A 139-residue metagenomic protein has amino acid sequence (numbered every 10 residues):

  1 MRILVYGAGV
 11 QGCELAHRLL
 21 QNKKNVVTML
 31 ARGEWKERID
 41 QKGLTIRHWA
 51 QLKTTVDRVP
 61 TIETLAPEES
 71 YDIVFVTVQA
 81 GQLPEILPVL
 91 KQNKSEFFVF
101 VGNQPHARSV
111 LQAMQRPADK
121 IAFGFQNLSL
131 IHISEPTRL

Functional and structural regions predicted by a protein language model:
M1-Q51: NAD(P)+-binding Rossmann beta1-loop-alpha1 motif at the extreme N-terminus of oxidoreductases
T54-S134: Rossmann-like NAD(P)(H) cofactor-binding subdomain of soluble oxidoreductases
E135-L139: Short "domain-exit" segments at the C-terminal end of structured domains
